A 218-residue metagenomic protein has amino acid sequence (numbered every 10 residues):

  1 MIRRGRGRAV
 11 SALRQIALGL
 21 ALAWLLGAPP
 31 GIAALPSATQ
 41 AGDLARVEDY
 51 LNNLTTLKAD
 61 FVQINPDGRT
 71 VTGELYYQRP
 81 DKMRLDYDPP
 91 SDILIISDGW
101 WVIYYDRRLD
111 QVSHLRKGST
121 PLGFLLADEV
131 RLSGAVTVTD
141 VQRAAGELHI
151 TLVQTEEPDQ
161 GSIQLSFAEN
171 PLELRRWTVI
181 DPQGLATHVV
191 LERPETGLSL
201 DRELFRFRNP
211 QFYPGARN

Functional and structural regions predicted by a protein language model:
M1-A12: N-terminal secretory signal peptides that target proteins for export/translocation
I16-A28: Bacterial N-terminal signal peptides
A33-P36, A41: Boundary at the C-terminal end of the N-terminal hydrophobic targeting segment
D49-G68: A short, Trp-centered hydrophobic/proline-enriched beta-strand micro-motif
L51, P121-S133: Short, solvent-exposed helix-to-loop capping segments enriched in aromatics
L54-T56, T70-T72, Q78-P80, P90 (+5 more regions): Extracytoplasmic
E74-F124, T187, R193: An acidic-aromatic
S133-N218: Gly/Pro-enriched, hydrophobic low-complexity segments that function as extracytoplasmic propeptides/linkers
